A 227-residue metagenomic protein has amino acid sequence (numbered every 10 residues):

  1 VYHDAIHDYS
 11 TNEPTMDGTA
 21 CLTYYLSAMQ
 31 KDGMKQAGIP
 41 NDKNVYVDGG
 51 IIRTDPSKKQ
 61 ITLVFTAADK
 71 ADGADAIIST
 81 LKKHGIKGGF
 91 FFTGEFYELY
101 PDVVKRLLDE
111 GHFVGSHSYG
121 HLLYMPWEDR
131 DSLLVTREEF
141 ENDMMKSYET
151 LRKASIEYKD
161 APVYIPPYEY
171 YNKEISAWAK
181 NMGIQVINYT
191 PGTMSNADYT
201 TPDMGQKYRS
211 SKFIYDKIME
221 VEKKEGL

Functional and structural regions predicted by a protein language model:
V1-Q36: Aromatic (Trp/Tyr) and acidic
Y2-H3, D42-V45, I77, G94 (+1 more regions): Mixed-charge, polar/low-complexity N-terminal
D8-N12, A67, I165: Short, charged/polar micro-motifs that form catalytic or ligand-binding hotspots
G33-Q36, K43, R53-D55, K83 (+4 more regions): Generic low-polarity alpha-helical segments
P40-D131, K146-P162: Active-site beta->alpha N-cap acidic-glycine motif
E98-L99, L123-L227: Catalytic domains of cell-wall/extracellular-matrix polysaccharide-remodeling enzymes, centered on de-N-acetylation
